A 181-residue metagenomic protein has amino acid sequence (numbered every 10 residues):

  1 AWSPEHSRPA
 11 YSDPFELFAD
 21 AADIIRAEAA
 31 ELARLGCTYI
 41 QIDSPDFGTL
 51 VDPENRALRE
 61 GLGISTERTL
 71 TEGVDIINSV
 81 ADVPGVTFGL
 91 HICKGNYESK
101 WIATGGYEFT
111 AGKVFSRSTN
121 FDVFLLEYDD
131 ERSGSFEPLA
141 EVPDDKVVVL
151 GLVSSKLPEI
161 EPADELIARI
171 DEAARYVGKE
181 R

Functional and structural regions predicted by a protein language model:
A1-R181: Domain-level signal for soluble alpha/beta catalytic cores
